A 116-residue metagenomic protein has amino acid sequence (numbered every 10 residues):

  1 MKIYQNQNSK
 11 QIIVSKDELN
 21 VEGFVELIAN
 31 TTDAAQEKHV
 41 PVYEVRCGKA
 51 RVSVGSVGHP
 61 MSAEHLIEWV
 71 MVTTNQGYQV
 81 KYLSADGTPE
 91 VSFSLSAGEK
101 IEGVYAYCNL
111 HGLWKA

Functional and structural regions predicted by a protein language model:
K2-Q7: A short beta-strand micro-motif
I13-K49: Transition segment at domain starts
V54-S62: Short amphipathic, basic-aromatic surface patches that mediate peripheral association with negatively charged
L66-Q76: Extended low-complexity, serine/threonine- and proline-enriched intrinsically disordered segments
Q76-D86: Solvent-exposed serine/threonine-rich low-complexity stretches and specific carbohydrate-binding patches
P89-F93: Short strand-edge motifs at loop-to-beta-strand transitions and within beta-strands of extracellular beta-rich domains
L95-K100: Surface-exposed, short loops/turns at beta-strand junctions within beta-sandwich domains
N109-A116: Short acidic/polar inter-strand loop motif in beta-rich domains
